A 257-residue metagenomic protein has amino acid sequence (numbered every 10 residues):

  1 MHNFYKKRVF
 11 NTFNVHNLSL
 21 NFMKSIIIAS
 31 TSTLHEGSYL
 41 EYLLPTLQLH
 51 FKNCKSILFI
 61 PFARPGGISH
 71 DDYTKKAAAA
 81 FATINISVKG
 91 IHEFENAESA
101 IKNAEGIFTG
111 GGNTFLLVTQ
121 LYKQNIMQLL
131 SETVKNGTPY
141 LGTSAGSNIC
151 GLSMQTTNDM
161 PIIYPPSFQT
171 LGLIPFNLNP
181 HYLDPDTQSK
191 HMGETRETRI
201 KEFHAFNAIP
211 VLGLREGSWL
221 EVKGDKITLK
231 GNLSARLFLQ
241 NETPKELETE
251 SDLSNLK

Functional and structural regions predicted by a protein language model:
F4-R8: Polybasic, lysine-rich low-complexity intrinsically disordered segments
K24-N53, R64-K75, T156, P161-K257: C-terminal and late-domain segments of enzyme folds
T46, Q124-G137: Catalytic-core regions built around general acid/base machinery
A63-Y122: Portal/gating segments that form or line small-molecule/metal binding sites
K102-N103, N136, L173: Alpha-helix C-terminal capping/helix-to-coil transition sites in glycosyltransferase folds
F108-G111, V134-S153: Catalytic nucleophile loop
